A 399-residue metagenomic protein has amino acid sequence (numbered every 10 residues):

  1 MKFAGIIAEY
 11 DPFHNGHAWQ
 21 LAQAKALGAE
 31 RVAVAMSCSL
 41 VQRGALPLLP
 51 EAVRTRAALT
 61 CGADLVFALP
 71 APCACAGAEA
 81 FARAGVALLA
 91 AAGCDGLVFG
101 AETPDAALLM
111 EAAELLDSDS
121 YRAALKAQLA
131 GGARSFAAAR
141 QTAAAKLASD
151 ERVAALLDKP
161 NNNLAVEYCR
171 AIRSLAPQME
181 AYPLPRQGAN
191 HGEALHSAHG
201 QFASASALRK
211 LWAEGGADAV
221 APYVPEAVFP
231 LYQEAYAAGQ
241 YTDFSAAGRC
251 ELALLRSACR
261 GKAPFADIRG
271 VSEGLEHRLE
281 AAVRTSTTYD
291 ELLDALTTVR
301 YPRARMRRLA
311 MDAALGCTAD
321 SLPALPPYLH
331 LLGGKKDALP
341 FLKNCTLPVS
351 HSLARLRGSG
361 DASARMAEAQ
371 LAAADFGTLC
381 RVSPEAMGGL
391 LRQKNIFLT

Functional and structural regions predicted by a protein language model:
M1-R54: N-terminal catalytic cores of NTP/NDP-binding nucleotidyl/phosphoryl-transfer enzymes
I7-A8, V41-Q42, A58, P72-C73 (+1 more regions): Short, contiguous strand/loop micro-motifs
K25, L59, V86-A90: Non-catalytic positions within long, well-ordered alpha-helices that form the structural scaffold/packing of enzyme
A26-A29, R56-T60, R140-Q141, E180-A181: Short hydrophobic/aromatic-rich motifs at helix boundaries and adjacent loops
R31-V32, L65, M179: Secondary-structure boundary/capping positions in well-ordered alpha/beta enzyme cores
T55-P70: A glycine-rich helix N-cap at a beta->alpha junction
A68-T399: Active-site cores that bind ATP or allylic diphosphates and position pyrophosphate for catalysis
